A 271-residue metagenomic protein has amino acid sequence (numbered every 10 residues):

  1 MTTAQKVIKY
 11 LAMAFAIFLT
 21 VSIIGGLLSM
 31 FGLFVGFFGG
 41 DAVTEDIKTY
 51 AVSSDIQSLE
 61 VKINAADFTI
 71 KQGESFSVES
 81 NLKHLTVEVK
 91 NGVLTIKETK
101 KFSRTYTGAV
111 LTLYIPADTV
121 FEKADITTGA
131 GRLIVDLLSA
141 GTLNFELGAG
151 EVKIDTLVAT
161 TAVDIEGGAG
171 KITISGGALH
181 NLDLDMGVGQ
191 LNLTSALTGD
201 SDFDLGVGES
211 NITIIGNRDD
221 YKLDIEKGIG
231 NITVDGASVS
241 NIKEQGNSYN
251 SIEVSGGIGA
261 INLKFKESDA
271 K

Functional and structural regions predicted by a protein language model:
M1-I8: N-terminal Lys/Arg-rich, disordered targeting/topogenic segments
Y10-S29: Hydrophobic membrane-insertion alpha-helices, especially the h-region of bacterial N-terminal signal peptides
S29-T127, R132-L138, T142, K153 (+4 more regions): Short linear S-[DN]-x-LW-Φ motif typified by the pepsin-like aspartic protease active-site region
S80-N81, F145, I165, L184: A short hydrophobic/aromatic micro-motif that marks alpha-helical segments and, especially, helix-coil
I154-L157, T161-K271: Short, surface-exposed interaction patches in beta-rich subdomains that mediate adhesion/assembly near membranes
